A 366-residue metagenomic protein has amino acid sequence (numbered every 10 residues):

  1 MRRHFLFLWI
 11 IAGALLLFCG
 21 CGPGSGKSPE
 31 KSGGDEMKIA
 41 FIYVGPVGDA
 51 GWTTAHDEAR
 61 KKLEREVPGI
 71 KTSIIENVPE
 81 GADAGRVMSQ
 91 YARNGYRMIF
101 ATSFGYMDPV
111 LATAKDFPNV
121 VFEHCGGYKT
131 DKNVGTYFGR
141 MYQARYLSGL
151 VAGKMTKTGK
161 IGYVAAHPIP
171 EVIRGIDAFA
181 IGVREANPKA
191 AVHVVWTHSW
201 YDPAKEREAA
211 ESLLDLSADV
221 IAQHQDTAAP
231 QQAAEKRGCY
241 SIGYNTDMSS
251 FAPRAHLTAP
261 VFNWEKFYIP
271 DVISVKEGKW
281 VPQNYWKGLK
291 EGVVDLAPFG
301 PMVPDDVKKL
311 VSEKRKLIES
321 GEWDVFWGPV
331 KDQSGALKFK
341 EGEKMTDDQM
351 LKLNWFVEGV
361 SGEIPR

Functional and structural regions predicted by a protein language model:
L8-C19: Bacterial N-terminal signal peptides
C21-G34: Bacterial lipoprotein signal-peptidase II cleavage site
K38-A59, L63-V67, I74-A84, F104 (+1 more regions): Extracytoplasmic "Venus flytrap"
R60, L147-V194, N284-D305: An alpha-beta-alpha
Y96-S103, E123-C125, L216-T227, I242-Y244: Periplasmic-binding protein-like
K115-G139, T246-R254: Flexible loop/hinge segments that line or gate small-molecule binding clefts
Y137-G159, P260-K279: Hydrophobic alpha-helical segments within soluble ligand-binding/sensing domains
W280-Q283, K287-R366: Segments of small-molecule ligand-sensing domains
